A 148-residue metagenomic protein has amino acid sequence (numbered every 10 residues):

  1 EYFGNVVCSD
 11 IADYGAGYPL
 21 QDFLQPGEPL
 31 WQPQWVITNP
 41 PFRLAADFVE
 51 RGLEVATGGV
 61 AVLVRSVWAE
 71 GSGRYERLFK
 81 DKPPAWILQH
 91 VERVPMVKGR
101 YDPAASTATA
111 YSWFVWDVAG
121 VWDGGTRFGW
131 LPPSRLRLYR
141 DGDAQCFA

Functional and structural regions predicted by a protein language model:
E1-A148: Class I S-adenosyl-L-methionine-dependent methyltransferase catalytic core
